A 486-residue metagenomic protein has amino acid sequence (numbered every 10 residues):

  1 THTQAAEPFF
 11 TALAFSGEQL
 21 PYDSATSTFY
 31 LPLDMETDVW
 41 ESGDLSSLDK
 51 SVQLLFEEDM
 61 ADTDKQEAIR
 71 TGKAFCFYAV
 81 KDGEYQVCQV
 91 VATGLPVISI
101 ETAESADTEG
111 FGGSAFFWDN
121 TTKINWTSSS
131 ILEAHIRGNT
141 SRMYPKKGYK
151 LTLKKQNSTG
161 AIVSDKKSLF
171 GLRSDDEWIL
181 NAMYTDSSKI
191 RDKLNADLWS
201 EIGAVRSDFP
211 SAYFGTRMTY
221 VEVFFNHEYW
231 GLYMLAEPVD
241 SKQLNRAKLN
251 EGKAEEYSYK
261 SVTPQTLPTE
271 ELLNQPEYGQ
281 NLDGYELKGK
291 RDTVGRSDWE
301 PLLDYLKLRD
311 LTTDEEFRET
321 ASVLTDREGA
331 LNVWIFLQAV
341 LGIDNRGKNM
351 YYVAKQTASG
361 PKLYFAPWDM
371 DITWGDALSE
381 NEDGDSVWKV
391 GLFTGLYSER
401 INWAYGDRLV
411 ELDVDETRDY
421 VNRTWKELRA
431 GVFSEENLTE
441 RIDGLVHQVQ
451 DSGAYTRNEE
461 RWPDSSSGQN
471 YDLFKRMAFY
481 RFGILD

Functional and structural regions predicted by a protein language model:
H2-T71, Y85-Q89: Predominantly extracytoplasmic/ectodomain segments of secreted and cell-surface proteins
L13, A79, F117, V223: Short aromatic-centered micro-motifs
L33-T37, E41-S42, S46-K50, E67-A74 (+1 more regions): Conserved NTP-binding catalytic cores of kinases and kinase-like/nucleotidyltransferase enzymes across multiple kinase
T140, Y144, K290-G347, V353-K355 (+1 more regions): Middle-to-C-terminal accessory/interaction subdomains
Y149-T152, D176-A182, K189, E222-F224 (+7 more regions): Structural recognition of the beta-strand scaffold that forms the well-ordered cores of secreted hydrolase catalytic
K155-S158, K166-T185, F214, E228-I335 (+1 more regions): Internal "kinase-insert"/substrate-recognition segments embedded within catalytic cores of ATP-dependent enzymes
D186-D208: A conserved alpha-helical element in kinase catalytic cores
I202-Y220, G342: Short, well-structured beta-strand/strand-turn elements
